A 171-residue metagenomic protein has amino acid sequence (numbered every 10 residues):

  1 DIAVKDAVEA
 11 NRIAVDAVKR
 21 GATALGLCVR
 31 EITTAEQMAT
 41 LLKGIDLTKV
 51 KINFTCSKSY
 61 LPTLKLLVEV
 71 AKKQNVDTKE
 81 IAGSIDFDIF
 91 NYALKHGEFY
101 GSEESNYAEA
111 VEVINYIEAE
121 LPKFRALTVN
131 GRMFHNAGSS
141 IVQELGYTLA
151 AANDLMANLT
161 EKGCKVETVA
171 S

Functional and structural regions predicted by a protein language model:
D1-S171: Catalytic alpha/beta active-site cores
